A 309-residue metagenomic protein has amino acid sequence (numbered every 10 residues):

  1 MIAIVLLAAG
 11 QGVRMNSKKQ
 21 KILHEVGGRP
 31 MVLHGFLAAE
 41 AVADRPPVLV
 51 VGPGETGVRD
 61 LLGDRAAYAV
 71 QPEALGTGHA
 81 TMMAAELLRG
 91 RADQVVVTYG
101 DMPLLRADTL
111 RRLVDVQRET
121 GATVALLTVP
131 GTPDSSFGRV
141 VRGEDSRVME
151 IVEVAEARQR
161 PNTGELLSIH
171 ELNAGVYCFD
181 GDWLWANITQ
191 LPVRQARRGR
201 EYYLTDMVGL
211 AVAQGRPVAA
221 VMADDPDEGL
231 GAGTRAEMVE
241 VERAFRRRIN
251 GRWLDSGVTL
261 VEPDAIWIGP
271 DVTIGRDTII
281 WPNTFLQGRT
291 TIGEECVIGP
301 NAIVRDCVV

Functional and structural regions predicted by a protein language model:
M1, Q195-V309: Left-handed beta-helix
M1-A3, E25, R29-E119: Conserved N-terminal catalytic core of the sugar/cofactor nucleotidyltransferase
M1-S17: N-terminal nucleotide-binding beta1-loop-alpha1 segment
I4-L6, L49, V96-V97, V124-L127 (+1 more regions): Structural beta-sheet core signal
G10-G12, G54, E73-A74, G100-P103 (+3 more regions): Short glycine-rich anion-binding loops that position phosphate/pyrophosphate groups of nucleotides and phosphorylated
K19-E25, V70, L191-R194: Short glycine-enriched, charge-decorated loop/helix-capping segments at active-site entrances that position
E25, L104, C178, G231-A232: Short aromatic/basic micro-patch
T56, D64, L105-A196, T205 (+1 more regions): Conserved core of the sugar-phosphate nucleotidyltransferase
